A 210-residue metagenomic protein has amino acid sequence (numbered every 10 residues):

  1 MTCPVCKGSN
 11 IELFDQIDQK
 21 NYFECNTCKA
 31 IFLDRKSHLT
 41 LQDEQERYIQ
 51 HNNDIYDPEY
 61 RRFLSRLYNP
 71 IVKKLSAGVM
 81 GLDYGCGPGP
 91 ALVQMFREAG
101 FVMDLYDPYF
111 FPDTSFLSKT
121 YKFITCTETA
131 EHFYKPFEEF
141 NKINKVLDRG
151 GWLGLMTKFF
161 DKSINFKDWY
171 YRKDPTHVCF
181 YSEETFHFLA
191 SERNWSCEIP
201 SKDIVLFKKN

Functional and structural regions predicted by a protein language model:
M1-F123, T127, F140, M156 (+4 more regions): Conserved N-terminal segment of class I S-adenosyl-L-methionine
S76, Y134, D148: Short conserved AdoMet
V102, W152, S196: Residue-level detector of anion-binding/catalytic polar loops
E128-H132: A short His-aromatic
F133-I143, T157: A short, conserved alpha-helix within the catalytic core of class I
G150-K158: Conserved beta-strand signature within the Rossmann-like core of class I S-adenosyl-L-methionine
I164-D168, R172-E184: Alpha-helical subdomain
K209-N210: C-terminal lobe and adjacent flexible extensions of AdoMet/dcAdoMet transferase-like proteins
